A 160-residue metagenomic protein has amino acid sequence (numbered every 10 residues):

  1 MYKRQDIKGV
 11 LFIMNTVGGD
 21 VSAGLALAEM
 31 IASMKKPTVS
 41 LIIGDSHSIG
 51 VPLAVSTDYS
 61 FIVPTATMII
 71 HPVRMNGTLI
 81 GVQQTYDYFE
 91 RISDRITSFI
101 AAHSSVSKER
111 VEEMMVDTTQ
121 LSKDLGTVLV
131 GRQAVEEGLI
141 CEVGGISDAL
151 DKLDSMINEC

Functional and structural regions predicted by a protein language model:
K3-V51, S56-H71, M75-C160: N-terminal organellar transit peptides
